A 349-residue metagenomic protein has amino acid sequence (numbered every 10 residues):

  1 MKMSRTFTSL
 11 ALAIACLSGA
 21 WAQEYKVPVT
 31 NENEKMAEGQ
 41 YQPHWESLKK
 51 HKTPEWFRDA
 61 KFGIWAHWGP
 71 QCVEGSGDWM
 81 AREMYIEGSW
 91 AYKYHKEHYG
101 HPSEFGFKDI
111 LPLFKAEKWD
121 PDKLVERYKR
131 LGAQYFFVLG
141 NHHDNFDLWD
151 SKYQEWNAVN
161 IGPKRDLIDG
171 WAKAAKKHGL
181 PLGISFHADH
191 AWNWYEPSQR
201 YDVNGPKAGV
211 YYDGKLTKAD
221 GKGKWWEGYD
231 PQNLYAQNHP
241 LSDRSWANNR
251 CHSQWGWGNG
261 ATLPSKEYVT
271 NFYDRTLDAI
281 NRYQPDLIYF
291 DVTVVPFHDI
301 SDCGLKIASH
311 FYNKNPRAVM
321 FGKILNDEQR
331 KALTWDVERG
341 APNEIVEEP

Functional and structural regions predicted by a protein language model:
M1-L10: Bacterial N-terminal signal peptides that target proteins for export
S9-G19: Bacterial N-terminal signal peptides
Q23-P349: Mature catalytic domains of secreted/periplasmic carbohydrate-active enzymes
